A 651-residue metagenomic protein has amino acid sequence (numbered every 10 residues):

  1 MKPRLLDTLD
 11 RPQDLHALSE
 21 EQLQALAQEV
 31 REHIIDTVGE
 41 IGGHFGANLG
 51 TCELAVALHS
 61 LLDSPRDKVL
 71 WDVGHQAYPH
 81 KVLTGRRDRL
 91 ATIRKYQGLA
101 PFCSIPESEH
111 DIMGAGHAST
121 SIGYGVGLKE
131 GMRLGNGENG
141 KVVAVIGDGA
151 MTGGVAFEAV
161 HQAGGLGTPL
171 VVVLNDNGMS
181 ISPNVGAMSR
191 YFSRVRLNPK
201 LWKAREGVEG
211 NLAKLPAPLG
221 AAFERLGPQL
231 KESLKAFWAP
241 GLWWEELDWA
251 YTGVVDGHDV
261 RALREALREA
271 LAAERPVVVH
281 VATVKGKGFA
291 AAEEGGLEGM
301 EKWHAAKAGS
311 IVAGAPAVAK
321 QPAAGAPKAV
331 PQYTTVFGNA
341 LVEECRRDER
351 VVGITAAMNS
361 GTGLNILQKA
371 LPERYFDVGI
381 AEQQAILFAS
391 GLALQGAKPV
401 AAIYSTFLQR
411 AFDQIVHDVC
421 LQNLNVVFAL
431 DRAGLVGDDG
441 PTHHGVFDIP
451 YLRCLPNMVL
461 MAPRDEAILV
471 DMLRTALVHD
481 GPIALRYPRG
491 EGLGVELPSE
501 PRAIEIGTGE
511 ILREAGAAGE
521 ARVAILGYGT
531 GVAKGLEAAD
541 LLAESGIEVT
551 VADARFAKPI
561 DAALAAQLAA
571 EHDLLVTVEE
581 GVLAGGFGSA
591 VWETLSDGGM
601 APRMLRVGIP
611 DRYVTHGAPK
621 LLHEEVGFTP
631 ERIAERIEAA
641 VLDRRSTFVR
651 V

Functional and structural regions predicted by a protein language model:
M1-T84, W243-L267, A273, V277-T283: N-terminal amphipathic, basic-rich helices that act as targeting or association modules
I41-G43, D67-L70, D111-G114, G137-G153 (+6 more regions): A short, small-residue-rich loop immediately preceding and capping a beta-strand
H44-L166, Y333, R350-V351, L364-N365: Cofactor-binding active-site loop characterized by glycine-rich and histidine/acidic residues
N48, V145, V254, I354-A356 (+5 more regions): Structural motif
T92-T120, Y124, L134-N139, G165-K302 (+6 more regions): Thiamine diphosphate
V142, I146-A159, G363, Y375 (+3 more regions): Extended, hydrophobic alpha-helical segments in both membrane/secreted and soluble proteins
A150-G154, D256-R264, T406-Q409, P463-V470 (+1 more regions): Active-site glycine- and acidic-residue-rich loops that bind and position anionic ligands or nucleotide-like cofactors
K307-A317, R453-S499: Helix-enriched interaction subdomains in cytosolic or periplasmic regions, typified by TIR/SEFIR signaling/NADase cores
